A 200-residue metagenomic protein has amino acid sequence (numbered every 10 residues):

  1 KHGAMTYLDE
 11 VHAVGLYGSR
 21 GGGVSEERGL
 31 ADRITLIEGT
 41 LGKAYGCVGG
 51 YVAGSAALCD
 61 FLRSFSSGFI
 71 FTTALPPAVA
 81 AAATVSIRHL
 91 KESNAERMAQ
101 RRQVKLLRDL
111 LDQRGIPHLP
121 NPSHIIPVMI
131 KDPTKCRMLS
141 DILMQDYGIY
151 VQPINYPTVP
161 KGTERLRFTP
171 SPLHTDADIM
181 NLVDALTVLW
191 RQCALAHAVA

Functional and structural regions predicted by a protein language model:
H2-M5, H12, Y17-P122, K135: Active-site C-terminal subdomain of aminotransferase-like
G3, P133, A198-A200: N-terminal glycine-rich, Lys/His-bearing helix-loop that initiates the first secondary-structure elements of many
L8-D9, N121, P153-I154, A200: Residue-level detector of family-conserved "landmark" positions at structurally sensitive sites
D9, A44, V159-K161: Short glycine/serine/proline-enriched coil/turn segments at secondary-structure junctions
G39-T40, C47-G49, T73, V128 (+3 more regions): Thr-Gly-centered strand-to-loop micro-motif
F61-L62, L139, D178, L182: Hydrophobic side chains in well-ordered alpha-helices
R97-R108, D112-G148, Y156, T163 (+1 more regions): Conserved PLP-binding catalytic core of the aspartate aminotransferase-like
Q145-D146, P157-A200: PLP-dependent enzyme catalytic core of the Aspartate aminotransferase-like
